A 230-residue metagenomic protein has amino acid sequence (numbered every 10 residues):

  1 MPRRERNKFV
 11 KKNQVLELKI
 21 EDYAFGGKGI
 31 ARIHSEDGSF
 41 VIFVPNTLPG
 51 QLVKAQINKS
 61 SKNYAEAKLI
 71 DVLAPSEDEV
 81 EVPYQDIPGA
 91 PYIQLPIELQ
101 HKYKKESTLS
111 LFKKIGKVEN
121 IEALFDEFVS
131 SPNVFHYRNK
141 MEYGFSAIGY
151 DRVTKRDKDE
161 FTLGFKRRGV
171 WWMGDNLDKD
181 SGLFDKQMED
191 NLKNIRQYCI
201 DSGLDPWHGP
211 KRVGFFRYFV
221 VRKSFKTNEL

Functional and structural regions predicted by a protein language model:
P2-L230: Accessory RNA-recognition modules of RNA-modification enzymes
